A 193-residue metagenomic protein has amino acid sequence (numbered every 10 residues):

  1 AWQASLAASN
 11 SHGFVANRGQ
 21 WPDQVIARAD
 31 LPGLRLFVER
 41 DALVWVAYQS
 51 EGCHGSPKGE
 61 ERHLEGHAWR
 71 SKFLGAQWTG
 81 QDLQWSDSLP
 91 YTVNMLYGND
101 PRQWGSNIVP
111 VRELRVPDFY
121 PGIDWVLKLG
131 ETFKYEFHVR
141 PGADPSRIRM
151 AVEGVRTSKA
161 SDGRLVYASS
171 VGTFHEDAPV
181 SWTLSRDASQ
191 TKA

Functional and structural regions predicted by a protein language model:
A1-A193: Residues that cap or anchor secondary-structure elements
